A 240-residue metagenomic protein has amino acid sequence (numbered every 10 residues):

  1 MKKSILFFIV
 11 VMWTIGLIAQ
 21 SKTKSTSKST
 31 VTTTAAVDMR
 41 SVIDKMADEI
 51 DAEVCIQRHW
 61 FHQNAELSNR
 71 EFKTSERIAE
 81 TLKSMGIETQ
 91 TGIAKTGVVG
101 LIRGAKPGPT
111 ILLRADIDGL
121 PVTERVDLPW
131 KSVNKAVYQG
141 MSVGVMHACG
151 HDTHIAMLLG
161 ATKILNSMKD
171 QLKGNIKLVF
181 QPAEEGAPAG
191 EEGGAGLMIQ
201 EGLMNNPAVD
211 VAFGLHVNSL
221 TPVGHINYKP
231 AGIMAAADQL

Functional and structural regions predicted by a protein language model:
M1-S25: Bacterial Sec-dependent N-terminal signal peptides
K2, G150-T153: Residue-level micro-sites within transmembrane alpha helices that shape and flank functional polar/acidic positions
L6-V11, Q90, R103, M168 (+1 more regions): Generic marker of residues within folded, mature protein domains
T14-I15, L128, K163, Y228: Hydrophobic alpha-helical membrane context
Q20-K24, K28, T33-M146, A156-G160 (+1 more regions): Acidic/His- and Gly-rich active-site-bordering loop/insert found across diverse amide/peptide-bond hydrolases
V137-S142, M146, T153, L165 (+1 more regions): Histidine/acidic-residue-rich, glycine-tolerant segments that coordinate divalent metal ions
